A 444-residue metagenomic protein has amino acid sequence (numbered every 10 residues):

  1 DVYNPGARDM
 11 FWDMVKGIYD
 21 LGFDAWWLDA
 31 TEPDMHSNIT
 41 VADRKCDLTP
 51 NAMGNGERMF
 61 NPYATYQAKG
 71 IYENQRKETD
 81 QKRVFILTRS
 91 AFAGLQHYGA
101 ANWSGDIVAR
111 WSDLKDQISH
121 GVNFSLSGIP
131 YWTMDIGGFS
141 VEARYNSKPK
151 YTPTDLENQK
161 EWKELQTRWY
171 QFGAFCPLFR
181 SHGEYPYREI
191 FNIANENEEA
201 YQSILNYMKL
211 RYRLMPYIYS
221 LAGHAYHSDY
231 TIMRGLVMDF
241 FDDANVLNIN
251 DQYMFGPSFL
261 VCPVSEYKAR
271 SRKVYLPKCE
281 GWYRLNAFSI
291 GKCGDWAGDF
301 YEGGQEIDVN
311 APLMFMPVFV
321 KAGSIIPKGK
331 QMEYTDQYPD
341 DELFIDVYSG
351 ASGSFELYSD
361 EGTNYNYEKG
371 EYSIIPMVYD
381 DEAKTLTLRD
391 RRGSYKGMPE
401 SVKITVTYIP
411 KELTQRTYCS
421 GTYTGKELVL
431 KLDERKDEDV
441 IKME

Functional and structural regions predicted by a protein language model:
D1-F315, V320: Catalytic-domain carbohydrate-binding cleft regions of carbohydrate-active enzymes
K268, G294, G304, T422-M443: Solvent-exposed, conformationally flexible loop/turn segments
K292, T385-T387, K442-E444: Polar low-complexity intrinsically disordered regions
V318-E427, R435-E438: Accessory, solvent-exposed terminal regions and/or long lumenal/extracellular loops of proteins
